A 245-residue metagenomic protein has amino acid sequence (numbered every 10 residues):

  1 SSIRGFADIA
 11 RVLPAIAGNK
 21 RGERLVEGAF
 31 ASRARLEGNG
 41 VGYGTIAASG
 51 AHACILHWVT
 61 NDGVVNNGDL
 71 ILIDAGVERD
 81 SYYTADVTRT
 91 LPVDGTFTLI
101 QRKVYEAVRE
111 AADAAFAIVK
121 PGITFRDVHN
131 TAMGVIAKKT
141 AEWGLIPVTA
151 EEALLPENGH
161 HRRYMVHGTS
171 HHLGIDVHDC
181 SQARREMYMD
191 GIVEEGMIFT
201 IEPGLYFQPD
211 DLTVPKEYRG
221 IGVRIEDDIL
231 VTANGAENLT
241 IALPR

Functional and structural regions predicted by a protein language model:
S1-R245: Active-site neighborhoods and metal-handling regions in enzymes and metal-associated proteins
